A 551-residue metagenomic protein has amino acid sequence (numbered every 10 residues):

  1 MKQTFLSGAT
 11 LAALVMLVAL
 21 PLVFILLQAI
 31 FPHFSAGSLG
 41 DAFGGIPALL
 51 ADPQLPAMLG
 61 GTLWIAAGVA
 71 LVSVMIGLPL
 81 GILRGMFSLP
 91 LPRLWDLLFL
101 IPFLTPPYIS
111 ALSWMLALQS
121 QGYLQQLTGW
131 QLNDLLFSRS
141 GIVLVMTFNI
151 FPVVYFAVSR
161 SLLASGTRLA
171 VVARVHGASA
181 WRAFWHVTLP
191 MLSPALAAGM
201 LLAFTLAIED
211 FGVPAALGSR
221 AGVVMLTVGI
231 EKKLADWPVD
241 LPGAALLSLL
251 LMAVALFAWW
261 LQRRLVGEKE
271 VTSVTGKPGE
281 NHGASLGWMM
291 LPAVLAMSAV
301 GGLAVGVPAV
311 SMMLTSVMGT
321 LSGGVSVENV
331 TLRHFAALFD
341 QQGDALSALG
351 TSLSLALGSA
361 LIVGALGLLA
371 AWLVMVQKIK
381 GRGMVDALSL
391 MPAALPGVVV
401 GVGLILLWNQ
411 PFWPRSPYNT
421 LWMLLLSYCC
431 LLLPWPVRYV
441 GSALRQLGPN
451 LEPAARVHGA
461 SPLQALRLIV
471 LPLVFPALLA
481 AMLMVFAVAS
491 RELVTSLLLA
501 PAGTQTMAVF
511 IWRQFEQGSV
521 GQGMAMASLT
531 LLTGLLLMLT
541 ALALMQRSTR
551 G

Functional and structural regions predicted by a protein language model:
K2-S35, A51-L163, M191-G212, A216 (+8 more regions): Membrane-water interface segments at the C-terminal ends of transmembrane alpha-helices in multi-pass inner-membrane
D41-A51, F184, V330-D340: A short amphipathic helical element positioned immediately N-terminal to and/or at the very start of a transmembrane
L59, G177-A178: Polytopic alpha-helical membrane proteins, predominantly small-molecule transporters/carriers
F87-L91, L163-R168, A178-A180, A221-G222 (+8 more regions): Juxtamembrane helix-boundary/capping and inter-helix hinge elements in multi-pass membrane proteins
L169, E270-H282, L451, L544-G551: Short cytosolic juxtamembrane segments of multi-pass membrane proteins
A173-R174, A455: The alpha-helix within a helix-turn-helix
G212-P238, G324-E328, L493-V520: Glycine-rich helix-loop "coupling/hinge" segments at transmembrane-helix boundaries in multipass transporters
W260-A296: Alpha-helical transmembrane segments of integral membrane proteins
